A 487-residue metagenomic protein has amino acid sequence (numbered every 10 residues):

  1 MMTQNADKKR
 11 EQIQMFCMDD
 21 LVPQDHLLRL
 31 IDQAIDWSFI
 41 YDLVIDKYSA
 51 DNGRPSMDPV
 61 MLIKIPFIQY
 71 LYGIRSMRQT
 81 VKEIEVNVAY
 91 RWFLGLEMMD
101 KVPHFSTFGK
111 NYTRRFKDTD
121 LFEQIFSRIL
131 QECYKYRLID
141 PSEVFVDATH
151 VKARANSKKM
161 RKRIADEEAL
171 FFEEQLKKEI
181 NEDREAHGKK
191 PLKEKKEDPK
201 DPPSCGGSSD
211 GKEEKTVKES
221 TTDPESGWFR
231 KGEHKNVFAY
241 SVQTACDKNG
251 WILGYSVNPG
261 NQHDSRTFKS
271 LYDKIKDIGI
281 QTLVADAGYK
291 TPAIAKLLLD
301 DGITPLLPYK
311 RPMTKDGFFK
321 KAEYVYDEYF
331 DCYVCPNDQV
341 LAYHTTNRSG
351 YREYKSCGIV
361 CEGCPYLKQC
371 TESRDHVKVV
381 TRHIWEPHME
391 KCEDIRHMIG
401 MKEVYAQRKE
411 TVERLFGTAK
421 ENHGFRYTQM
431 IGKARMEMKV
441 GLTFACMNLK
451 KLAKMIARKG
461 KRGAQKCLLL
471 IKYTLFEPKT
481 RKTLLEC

Functional and structural regions predicted by a protein language model:
M1-R29: Hydrophobic alpha-helical membrane-insertion signals
Q4, P66, G73-V86, L96-C487: Anion-binding and metal-coordination hotspots
Q4-K8, R54-S56, M98: A short, ordered amphipathic alpha-helix with a cationic face
E11, Q24, W37, D58 (+2 more regions): Generic alpha-helical segment signature
Q24-F67, Y72-G73, I384: Basic, short loop/linker segments at the boundary and entry of helix-turn-helix/winged-helix-like folds
R91-G95: Short arginine-rich
